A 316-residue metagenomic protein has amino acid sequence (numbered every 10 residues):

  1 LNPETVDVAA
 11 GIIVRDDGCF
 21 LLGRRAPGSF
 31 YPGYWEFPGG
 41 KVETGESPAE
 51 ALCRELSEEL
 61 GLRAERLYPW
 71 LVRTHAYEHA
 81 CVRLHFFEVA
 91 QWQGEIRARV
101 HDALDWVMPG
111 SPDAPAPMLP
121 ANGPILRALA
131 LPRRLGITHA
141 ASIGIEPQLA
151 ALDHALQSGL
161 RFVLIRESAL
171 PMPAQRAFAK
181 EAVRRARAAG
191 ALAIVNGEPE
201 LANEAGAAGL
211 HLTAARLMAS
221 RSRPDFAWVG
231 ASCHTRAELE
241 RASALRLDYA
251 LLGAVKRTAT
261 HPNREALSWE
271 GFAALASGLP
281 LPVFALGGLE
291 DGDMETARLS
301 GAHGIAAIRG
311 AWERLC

Functional and structural regions predicted by a protein language model:
L1-F20, V72: Conserved N-terminal beta-strand and adjoining loop/helix that marks the start of the Nudix/MutT-like hydrolase domain
D7-A9, S57, G61-E95: Active-site segment of metal-dependent pyrophosphate-handling enzymes, primarily the Nudix hydrolase catalytic core
C19-E59, W70-V72: Conserved Nudix-box catalytic region and its N-terminal flanking loop in Nudix hydrolases and closely related
F86-A90, I96-A130: NUDIX/MutT-family hydrolases
P132-L149, W228-C233: Active-site mouth loops of central-metabolism enzymes
G136, V163, A202, A242 (+4 more regions): Conserved, mostly hydrophobic/aromatic
Q175-G197, A214-L217, R221-T235, N263-E290: Alpha-helix-loop-beta-strand connector modules within alpha/beta enzyme cores
T213-S222, Y249-N263, G288-C316: Glycine-rich phosphate-binding active-site loops on the catalytic face of alpha/beta enzymes
